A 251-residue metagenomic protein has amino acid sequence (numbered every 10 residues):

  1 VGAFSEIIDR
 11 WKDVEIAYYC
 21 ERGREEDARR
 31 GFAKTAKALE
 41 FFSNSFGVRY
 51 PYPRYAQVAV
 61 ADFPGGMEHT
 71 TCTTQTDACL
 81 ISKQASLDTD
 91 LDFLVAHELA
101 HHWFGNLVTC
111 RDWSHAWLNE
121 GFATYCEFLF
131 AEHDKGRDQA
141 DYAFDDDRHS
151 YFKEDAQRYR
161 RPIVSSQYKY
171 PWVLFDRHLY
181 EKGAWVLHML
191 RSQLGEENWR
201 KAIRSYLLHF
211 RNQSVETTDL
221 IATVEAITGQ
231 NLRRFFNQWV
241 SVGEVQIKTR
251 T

Functional and structural regions predicted by a protein language model:
V1-A96, Y125-F128, R137: Hydrophobic helix-coil surface modules that form long, contiguous segments used for peptide/substrate interaction
K12-E15, C72, H97-H102, K153-Q167: Active-site-adjacent bridging/hinge elements
C20-R30, D112-W113, V173-D176, M189 (+1 more regions): Second-shell loop/turn segments in exported
R49-Q57, R111-S114, R137-Y142, K201-A202 (+1 more regions): Surface-exposed patches in mature extracellular/periplasmic domains of secreted proteins
D90-L99, W103, W117: Short alpha-helical catalytic segment bearing the HExxH-like zincin motif of zinc-dependent metalloproteases
L99-S114, L129, H133: Catalytic Zn2+-binding segment of zinc metalloproteases
E120-M189, Q193, F210, V240: Acidic/His/Gly-enriched intrinsically disordered linker/tail segments that often contain short helix/coil "MoRF-like"
D134, W172-T251: Amphipathic alpha-helical substructures
